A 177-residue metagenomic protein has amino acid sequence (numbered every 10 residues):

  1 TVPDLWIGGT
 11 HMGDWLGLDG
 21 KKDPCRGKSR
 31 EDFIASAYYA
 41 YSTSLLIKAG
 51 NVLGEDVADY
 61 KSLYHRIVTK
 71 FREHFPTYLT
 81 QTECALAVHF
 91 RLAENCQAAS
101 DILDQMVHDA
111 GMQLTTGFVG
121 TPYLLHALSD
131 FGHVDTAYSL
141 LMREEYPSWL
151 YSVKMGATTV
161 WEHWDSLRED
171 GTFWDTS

Functional and structural regions predicted by a protein language model:
T1-S177: Active-site core of glycosidic bond-cleaving carbohydrate-active enzymes
